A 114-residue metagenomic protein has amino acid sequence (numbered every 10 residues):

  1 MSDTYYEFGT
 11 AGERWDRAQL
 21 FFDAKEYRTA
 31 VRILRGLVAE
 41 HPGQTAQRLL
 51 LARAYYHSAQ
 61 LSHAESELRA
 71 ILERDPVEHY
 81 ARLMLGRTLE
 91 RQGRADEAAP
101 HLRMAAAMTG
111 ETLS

Functional and structural regions predicted by a protein language model:
S2-Y5, T112-L113: Flexible helix-coil transition and linker loops at the boundaries of alpha-helical arrays
F8-G43: Alpha-helical segment of the N-proximal tetratricopeptide repeat
A24-R32, S58-A70, G93-M104: Structural signature of tandem alpha-helical TPR/SEL1-like repeats, specifically the intra-repeat loop/turn
E40, R74, R91, A107-E111: Structural marker of alpha-solenoid helical repeat scaffolds
P100-S114: Short, charged, intrinsically disordered terminal tails
